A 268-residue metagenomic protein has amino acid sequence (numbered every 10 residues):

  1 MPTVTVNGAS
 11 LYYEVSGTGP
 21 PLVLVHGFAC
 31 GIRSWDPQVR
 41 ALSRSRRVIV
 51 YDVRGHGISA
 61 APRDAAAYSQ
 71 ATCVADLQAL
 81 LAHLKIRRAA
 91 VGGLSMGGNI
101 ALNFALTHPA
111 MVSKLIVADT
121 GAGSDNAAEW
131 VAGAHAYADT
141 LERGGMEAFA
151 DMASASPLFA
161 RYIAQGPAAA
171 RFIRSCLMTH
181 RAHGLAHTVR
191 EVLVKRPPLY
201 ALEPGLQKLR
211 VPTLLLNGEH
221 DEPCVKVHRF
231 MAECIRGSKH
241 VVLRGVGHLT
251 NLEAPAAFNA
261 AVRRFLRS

Functional and structural regions predicted by a protein language model:
A9-P62, A66: Conserved HGGG/HGGXW glycine-rich cap/lid loop of the alpha/beta-hydrolase fold
A71-A89: Conserved acidic catalytic loop of the alpha/beta-hydrolase fold
G93, G97, A101: Gly/Ala-rich beta-loop-alpha elbow adjacent to hydrolase catalytic centers
L102-T107, V112-G144: Flexible "cap/lid" loop of the alpha/beta hydrolase fold
D125-A132, R143-G205: Conserved alpha/beta-hydrolase catalytic His-Asp/Glu region
L209, L215-N217: Short beta-strand/loop motif that positions the catalytic acidic residue of the alpha/beta-hydrolase fold
E222-V227: Conserved alpha/beta-hydrolase "acid-adjacent" motif
V246-P255, N259: Catalytic histidine-centered segment of alpha/beta-hydrolase-like enzymes
